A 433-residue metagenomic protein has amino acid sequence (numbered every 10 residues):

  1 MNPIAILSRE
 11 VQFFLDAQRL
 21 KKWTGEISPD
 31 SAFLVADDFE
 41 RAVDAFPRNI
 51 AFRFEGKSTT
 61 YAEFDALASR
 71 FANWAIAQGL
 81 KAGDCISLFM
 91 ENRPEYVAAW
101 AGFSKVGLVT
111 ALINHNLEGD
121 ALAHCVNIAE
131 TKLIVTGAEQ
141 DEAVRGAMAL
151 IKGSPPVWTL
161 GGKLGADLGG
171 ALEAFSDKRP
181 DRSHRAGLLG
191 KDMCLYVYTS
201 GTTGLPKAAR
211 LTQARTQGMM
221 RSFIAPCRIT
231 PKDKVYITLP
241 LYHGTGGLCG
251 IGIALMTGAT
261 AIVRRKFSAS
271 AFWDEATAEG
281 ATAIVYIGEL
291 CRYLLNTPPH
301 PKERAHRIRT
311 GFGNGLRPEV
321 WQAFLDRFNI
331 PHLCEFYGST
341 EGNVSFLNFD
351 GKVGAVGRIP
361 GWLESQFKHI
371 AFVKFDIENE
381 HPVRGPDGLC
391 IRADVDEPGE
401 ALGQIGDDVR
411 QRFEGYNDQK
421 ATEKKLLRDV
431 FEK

Functional and structural regions predicted by a protein language model:
D16-A17, D141-G190, L363-K368, V373: ANL superfamily adenylate-forming
I27-A32, D38-E40, R48-A101, E118-A123 (+3 more regions): Conserved AMP-binding/adenylate-forming core of the ANL superfamily
R48, T159, L164, D177-Y198 (+2 more regions): Conserved pre-ATP/AMP-binding loop-to-beta segment of ANL
T60-A62, G187, C194-G218: Conserved AMP-binding A3 loop
D65-F71, A209-T230, T238, L248 (+1 more regions): Conserved structural elements of the adenylate-forming
Q217-K234, Y242-A283: Conserved AMP-binding/adenylation subdomain of ANL enzymes
M256, D274, A278-Y286, L295-E378 (+1 more regions): Gly/Ser/Thr-rich phosphate-binding loop
K368, F375-F431: Conserved ATP/PPi-binding loop(s) of AMP-dependent carboxylate-activating enzymes
